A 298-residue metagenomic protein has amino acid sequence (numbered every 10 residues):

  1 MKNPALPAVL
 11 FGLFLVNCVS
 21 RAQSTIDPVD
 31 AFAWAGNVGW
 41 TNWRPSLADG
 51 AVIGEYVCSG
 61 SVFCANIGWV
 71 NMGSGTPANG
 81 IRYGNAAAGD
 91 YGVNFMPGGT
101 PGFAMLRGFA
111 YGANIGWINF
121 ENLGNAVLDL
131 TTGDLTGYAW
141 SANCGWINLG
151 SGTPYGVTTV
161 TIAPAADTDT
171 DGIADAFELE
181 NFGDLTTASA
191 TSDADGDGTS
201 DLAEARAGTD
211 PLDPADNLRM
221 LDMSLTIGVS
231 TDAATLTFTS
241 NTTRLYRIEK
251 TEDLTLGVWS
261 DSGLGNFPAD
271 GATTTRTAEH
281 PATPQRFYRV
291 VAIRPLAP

Functional and structural regions predicted by a protein language model:
M1-A5: Positively charged n-region of N-terminal signal peptides that target proteins for export
L6-P7, R21, N181: Intrinsically disordered and other compositionally biased segments
L6-V9, G99, D213, D270: Intrinsically disordered, low-complexity segments enriched in proline/serine/threonine
P7-N17: Bacterial N-terminal signal peptides
L15-S20, W259: Intrinsic disorder/low-complexity segments in short proteins, especially the signal peptide and propeptide regions
V19-A166: Peripheral, non-catalytic segments of secretory and membrane proteins
A166-P298: Short, composition-biased motifs enriched in small/polar/acidic residues
